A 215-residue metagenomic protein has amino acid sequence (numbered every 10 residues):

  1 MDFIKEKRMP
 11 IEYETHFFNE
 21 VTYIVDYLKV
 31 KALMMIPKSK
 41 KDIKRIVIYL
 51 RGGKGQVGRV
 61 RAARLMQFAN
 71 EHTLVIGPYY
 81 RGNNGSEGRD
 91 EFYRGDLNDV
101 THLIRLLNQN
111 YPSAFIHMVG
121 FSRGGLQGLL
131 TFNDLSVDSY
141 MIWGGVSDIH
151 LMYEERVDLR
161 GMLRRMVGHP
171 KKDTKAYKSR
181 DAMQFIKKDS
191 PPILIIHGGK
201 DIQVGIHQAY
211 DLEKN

Functional and structural regions predicted by a protein language model:
D2-S39: N-terminal cap/lid segment of alpha/beta-hydrolase-fold proteins
K41-I43, L50-G88: Short substrate-entry loop that stabilizes the transition state in hydrolases
E91-N110: Alpha/beta-hydrolase active-site loop
Y111-S122: Alpha/beta-hydrolase fold nucleophile elbow
M141-L151: Active-site nucleophile loop of the alpha/beta-hydrolase fold
H150-F185, P191: Mobile cap/lid helix-loop segments that gate and shape the active-site cleft of serine hydrolases
D189, I195-H197, D201: Short beta-strand/loop motif that positions the catalytic acidic residue of the alpha/beta-hydrolase fold
I202-Q208: Conserved alpha/beta-hydrolase "acid-adjacent" motif
